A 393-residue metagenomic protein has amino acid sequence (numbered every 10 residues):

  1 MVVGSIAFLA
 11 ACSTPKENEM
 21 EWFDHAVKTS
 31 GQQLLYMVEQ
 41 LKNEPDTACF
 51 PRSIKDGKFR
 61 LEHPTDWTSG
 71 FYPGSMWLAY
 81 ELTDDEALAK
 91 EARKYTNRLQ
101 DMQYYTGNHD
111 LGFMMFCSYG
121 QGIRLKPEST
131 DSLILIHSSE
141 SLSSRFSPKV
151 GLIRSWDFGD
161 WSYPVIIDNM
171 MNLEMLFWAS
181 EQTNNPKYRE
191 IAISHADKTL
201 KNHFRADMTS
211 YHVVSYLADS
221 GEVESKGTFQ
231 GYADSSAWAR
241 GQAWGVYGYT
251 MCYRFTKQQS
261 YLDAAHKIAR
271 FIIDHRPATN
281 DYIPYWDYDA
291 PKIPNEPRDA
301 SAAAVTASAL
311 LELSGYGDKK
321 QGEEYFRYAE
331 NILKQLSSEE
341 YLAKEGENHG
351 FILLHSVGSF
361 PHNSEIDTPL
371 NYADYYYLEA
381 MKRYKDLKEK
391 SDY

Functional and structural regions predicted by a protein language model:
M1-G4: Sec-dependent signal peptide recognition, specifically the positively charged N-region followed immediately by
A7: Acceptor-substrate binding/catalytic loop of class I
A10-A11: C-terminal motif of bacterial Sec signal peptides marking the signal peptidase cleavage site
K16-Y393: Glycan-recognition and catalytic cores of secretory/periplasmic carbohydrate-active enzymes
